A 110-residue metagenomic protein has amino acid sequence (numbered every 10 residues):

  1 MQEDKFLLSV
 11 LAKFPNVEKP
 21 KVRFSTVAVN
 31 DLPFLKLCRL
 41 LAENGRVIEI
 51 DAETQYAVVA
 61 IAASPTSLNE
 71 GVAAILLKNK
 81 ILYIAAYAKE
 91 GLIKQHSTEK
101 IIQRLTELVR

Functional and structural regions predicted by a protein language model:
M1-R110: Ser/Thr-rich, low-complexity intrinsically disordered terminal regions
